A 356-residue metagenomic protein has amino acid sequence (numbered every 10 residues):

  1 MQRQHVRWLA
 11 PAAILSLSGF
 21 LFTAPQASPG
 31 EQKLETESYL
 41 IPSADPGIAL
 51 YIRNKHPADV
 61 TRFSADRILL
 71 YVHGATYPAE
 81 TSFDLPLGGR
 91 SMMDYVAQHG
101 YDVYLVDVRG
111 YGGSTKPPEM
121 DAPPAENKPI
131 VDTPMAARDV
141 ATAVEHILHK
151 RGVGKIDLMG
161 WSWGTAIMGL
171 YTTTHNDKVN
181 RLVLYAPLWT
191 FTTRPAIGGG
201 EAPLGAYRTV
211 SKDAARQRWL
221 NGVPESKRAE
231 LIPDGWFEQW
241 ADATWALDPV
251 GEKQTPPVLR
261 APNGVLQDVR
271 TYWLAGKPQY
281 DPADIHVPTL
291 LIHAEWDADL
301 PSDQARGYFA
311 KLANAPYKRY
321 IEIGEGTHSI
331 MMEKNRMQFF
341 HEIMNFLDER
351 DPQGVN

Functional and structural regions predicted by a protein language model:
G30-S64: N-terminal cap/lid segment of alpha/beta-hydrolase-fold proteins
D59-L105: Short, surface-exposed "cap/lid" segments of acyl-processing enzymes
A79-S82, V106-K128, H328-S329: Glycine-rich "HGGG/HGxG" loop immediately N-terminal to the catalytic nucleophile of the alpha/beta-hydrolase
A125-K150: Alpha/beta-hydrolase active-site loop
G154-T193: Conserved hydrolase catalytic core segment
T193, I197-L290: Alpha/beta-hydrolase
A298-Q304: Conserved alpha/beta-hydrolase "acid-adjacent" motif
G326-M337: Catalytic histidine-centered segment of alpha/beta-hydrolase-like enzymes
